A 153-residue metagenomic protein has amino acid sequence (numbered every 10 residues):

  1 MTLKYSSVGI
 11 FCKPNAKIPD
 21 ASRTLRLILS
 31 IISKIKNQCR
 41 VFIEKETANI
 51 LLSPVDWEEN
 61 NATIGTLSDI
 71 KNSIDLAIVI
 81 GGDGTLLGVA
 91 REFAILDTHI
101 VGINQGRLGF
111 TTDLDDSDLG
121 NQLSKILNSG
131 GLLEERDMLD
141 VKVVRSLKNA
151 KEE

Functional and structural regions predicted by a protein language model:
M1-I18: Generic N-terminal amphipathic, Lys/Arg-enriched alpha-helix
P14-A16, D83-T85, L108: Short glycine-rich anion-binding loops that position phosphate/pyrophosphate groups of nucleotides and phosphorylated
D20-A21, G84-A90: Short glycine/serine/threonine-rich phosphate/pyrophosphate-binding segments that cradle anionic phosphate groups
N37-T47: Short internal beta-strands
A62-I74: Short acidic low-complexity segments
L96-L114: Short, acidic/small-residue loops that bind anionic groups at enzyme active sites
L108-E153: Catalytic core of DAGKc-family lipid kinases
